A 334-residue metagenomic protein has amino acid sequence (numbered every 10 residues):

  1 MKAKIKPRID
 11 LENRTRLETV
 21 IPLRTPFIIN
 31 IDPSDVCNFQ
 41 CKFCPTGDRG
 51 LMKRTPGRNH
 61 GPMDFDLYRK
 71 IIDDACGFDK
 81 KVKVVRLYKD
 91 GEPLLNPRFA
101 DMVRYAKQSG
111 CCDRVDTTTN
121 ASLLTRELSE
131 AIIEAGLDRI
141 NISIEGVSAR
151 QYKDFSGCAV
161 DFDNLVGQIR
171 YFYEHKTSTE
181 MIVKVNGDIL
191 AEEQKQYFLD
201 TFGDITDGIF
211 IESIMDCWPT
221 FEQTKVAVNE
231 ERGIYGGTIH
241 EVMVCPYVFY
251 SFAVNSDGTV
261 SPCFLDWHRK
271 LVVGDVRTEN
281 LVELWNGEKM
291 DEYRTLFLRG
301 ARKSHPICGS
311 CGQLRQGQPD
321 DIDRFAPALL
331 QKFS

Functional and structural regions predicted by a protein language model:
M1-R139, R150-D154, A159, D163 (+2 more regions): Conserved alpha-helical substructure of the radical SAM core
I29, P33, C37-N38, D64 (+9 more regions): Generic structural signal for small/hydrophobic residues in well-ordered secondary structure, especially within
V36, Q40, V244, I307: The −1 position to Zn-ligating cysteines in a subset of zinc-ribbon hairpins
V36-N38, R49-L51, P93, S122-L123 (+9 more regions): Short, solvent-exposed loop/turn segments at secondary-structure junctions
F78-Y88, Q108-T118, L123, I133-S148 (+2 more regions): Conserved C-terminal portion of the radical SAM core fold that forms the substrate/S-adenosylmethionine-binding
Q168-R170, E174-M181, D204-M243, T259-S261 (+1 more regions): C-terminal accessory region of radical SAM enzymes
P246-V248: Short, small/polar residue-rich loop motifs at catalytic or cofactor-binding pockets
